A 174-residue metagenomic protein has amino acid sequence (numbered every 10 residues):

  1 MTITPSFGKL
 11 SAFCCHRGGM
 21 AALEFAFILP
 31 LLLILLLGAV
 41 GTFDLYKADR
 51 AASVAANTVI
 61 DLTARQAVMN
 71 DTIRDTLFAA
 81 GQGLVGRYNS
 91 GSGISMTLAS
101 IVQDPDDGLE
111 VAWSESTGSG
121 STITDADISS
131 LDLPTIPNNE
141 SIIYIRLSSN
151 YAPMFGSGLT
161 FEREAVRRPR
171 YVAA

Functional and structural regions predicted by a protein language model:
T2-L84: Alpha-helical assembly-interface signal, strongest on the long, hydrophobic N-terminal helix that forms
D61-A174: Short, conserved structural patches
